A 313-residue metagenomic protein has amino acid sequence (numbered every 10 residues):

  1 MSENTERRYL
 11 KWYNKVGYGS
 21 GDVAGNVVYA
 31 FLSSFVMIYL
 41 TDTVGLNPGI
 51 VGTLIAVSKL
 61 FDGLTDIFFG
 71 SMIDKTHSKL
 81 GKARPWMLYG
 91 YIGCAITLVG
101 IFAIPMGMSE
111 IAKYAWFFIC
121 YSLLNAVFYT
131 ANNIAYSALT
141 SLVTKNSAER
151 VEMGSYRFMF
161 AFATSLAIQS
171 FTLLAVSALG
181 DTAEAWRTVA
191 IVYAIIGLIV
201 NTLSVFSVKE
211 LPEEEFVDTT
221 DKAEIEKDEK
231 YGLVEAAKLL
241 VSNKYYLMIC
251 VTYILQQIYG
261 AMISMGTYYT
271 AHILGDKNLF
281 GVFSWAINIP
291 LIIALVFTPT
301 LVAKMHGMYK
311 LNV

Functional and structural regions predicted by a protein language model:
S2-V313: Membrane-embedded alpha-helical bundles of multi-pass transporters/translocases, especially carrier/permease families
